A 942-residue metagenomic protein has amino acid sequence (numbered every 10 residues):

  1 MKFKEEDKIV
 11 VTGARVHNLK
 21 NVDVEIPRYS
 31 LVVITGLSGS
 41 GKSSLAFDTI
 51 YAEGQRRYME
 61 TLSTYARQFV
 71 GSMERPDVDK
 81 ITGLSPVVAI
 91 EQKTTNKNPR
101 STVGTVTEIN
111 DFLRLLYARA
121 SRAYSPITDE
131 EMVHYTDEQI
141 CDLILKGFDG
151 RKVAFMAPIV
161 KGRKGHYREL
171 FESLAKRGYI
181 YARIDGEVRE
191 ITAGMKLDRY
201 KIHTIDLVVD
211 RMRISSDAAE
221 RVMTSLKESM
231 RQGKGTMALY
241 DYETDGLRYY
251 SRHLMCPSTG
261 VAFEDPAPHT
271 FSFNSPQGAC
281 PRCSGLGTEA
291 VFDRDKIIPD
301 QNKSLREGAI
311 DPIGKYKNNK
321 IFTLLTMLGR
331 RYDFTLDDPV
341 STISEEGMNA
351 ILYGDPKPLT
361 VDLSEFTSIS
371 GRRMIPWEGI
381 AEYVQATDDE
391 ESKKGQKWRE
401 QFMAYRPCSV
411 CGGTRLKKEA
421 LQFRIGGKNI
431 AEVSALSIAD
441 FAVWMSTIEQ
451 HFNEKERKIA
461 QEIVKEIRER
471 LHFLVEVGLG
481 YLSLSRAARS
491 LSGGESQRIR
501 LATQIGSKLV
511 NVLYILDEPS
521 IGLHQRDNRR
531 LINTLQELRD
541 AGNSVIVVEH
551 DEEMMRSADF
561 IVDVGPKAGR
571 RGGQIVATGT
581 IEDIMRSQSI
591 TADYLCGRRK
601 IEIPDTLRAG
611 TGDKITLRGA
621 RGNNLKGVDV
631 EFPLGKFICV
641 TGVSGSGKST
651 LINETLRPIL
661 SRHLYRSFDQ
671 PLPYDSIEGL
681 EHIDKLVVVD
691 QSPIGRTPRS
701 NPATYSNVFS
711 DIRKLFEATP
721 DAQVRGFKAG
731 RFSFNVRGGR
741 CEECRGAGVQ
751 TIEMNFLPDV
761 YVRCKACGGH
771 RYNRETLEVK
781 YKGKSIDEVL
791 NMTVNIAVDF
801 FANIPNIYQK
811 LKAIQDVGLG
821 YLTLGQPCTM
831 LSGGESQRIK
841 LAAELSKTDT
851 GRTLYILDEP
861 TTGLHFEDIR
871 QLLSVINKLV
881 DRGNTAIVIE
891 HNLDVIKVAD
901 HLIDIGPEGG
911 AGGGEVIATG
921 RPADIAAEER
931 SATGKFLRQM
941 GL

Functional and structural regions predicted by a protein language model:
M1-L942: Conserved phosphate-binding elements of NTP-dependent enzyme cores
